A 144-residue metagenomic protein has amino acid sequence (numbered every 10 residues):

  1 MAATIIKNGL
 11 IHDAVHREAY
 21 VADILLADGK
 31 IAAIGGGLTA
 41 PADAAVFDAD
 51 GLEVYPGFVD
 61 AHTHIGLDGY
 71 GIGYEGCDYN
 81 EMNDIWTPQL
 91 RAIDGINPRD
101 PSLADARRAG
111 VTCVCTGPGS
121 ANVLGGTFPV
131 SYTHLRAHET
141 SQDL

Functional and structural regions predicted by a protein language model:
M1-K7, N80-N83: Short, positively charged
A2-A3, I11-Y55: Histidine-rich, glycine-flanked metal-binding segment
G9-I11, T133: A short, amphipathic beta-strand motif
L52-P118: Metal-associated gating/positioning segment near the N- to mid-region
G69-G73, G125-V130: Short acidic, glycine/serine/threonine-rich loops at helix termini
S120-N122: Solvent-exposed loop/turn segments at secondary-structure junctions within structured extracellular/periplasmic domains
T133-T140: Conserved small/polar residues in nucleotide/adenosyl-binding loops
D143: Cationic, low-complexity basic patches in intrinsically disordered or flexible, solvent-exposed regions
